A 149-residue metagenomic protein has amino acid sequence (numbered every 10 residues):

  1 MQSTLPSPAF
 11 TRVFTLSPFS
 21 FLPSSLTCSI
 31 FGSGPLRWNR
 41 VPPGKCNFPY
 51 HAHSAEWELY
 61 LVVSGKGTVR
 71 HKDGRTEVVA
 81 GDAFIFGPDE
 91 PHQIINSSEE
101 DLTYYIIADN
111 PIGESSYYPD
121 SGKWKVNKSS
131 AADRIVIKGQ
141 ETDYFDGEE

Functional and structural regions predicted by a protein language model:
S3-L5: Short, intrinsically disordered low-complexity segments enriched in Ser/Thr with adjacent Pro
S7, T11-Y50, E56: A short glycine-rich, His/Asp/Glu-containing loop-to-beta-strand
W38-P42, A52-H71, A108-P111: Short, conserved beta-strand element in jelly-roll/cupin
P49, V69-R70, F86, H92-S98: Short beta-strand His + acidic residue motifs that chelate non-heme Fe in jelly-roll/DSBH and cupin folds
L59, K66-T68, R75, P91 (+1 more regions): Structural motif
G65, G81, I94: Short hydrophobic/aromatic patches on the structural cores and recognition surfaces of FHA
D73-D89: Short acidic-glycine-tyrosine-enriched beta hairpin
Q93-E149: Double-stranded beta-helix
